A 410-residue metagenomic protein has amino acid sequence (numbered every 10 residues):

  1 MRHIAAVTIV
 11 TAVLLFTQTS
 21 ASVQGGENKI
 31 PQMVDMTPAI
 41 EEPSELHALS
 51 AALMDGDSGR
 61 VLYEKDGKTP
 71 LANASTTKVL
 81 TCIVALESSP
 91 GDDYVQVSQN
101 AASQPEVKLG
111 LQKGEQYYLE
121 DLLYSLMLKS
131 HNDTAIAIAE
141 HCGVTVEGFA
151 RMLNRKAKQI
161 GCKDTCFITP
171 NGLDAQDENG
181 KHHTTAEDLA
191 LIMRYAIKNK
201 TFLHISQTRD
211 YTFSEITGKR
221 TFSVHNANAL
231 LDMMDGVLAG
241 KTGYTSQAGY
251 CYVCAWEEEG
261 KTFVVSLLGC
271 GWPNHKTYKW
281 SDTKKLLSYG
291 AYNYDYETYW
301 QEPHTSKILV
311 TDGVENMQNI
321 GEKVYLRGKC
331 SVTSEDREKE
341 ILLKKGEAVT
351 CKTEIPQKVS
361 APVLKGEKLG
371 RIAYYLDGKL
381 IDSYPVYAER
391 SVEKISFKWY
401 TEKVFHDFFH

Functional and structural regions predicted by a protein language model:
R2, K78, R390-S391: An N-terminal domain-start capping segment
R2-S22: Sec-dependent N-terminal signal peptides of Gram-positive bacterial secreted proteins and lipoproteins
A21-K200: Active-site-adjacent loops and short helices of periplasmic peptidoglycan-processing enzymes
G180-H410: Domain-terminus/edge residues, biased toward the C-terminal soluble/receptor-binding domains of extracytoplasmic
